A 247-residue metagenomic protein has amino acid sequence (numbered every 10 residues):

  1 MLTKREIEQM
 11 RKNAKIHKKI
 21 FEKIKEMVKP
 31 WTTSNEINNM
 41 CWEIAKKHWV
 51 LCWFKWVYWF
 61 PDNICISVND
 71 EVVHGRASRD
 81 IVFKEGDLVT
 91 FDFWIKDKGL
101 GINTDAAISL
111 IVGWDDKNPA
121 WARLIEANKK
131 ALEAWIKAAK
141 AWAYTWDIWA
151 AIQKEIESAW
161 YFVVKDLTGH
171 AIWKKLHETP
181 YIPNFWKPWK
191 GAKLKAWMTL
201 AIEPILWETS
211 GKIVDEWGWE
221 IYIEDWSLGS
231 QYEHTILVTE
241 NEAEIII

Functional and structural regions predicted by a protein language model:
M1-I247: Active-site neighborhoods and metal-handling regions in enzymes and metal-associated proteins
